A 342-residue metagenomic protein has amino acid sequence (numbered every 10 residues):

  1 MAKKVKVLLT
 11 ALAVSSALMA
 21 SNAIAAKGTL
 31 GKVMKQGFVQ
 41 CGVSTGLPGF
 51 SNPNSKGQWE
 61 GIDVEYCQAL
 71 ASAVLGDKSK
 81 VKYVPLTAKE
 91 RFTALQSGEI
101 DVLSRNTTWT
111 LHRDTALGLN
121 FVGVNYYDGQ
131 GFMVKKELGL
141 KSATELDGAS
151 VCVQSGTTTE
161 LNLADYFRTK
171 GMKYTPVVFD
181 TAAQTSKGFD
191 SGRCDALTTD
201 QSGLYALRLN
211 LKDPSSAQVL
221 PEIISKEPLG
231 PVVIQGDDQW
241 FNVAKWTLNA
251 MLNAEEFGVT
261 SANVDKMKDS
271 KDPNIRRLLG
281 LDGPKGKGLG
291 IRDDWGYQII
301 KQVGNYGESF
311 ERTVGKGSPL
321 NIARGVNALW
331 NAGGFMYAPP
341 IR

Functional and structural regions predicted by a protein language model:
L8-L18: Hydrophobic helical h-region of N-terminal Sec-dependent signal peptides in bacterial secretory/periplasmic proteins
L18-A25: Sec/Tat signal peptide C-region and signal peptidase I cleavage site
A25-S104, I291, Y306, L329 (+1 more regions): Extracytoplasmic small-molecule ligand-binding "clamshell" domains of the periplasmic binding protein/Venus flytrap
G28, V81-T93, L138, P176-S191: Short helix-initiation/N-cap motifs at beta->coil->alpha
Q40-G49, W59-V74, T108, D128-Q184: Bilobed "Venus flytrap"/periplasmic-binding protein-like clamshell domains and structurally analogous long
E65-Q68, S72-V74, K136-L140, T144 (+6 more regions): Extended ligand-binding regions for polar small-molecule ligands
Q68, S72, G76, K80-E145 (+2 more regions): Acidic, polar ligand-binding/catalytic clefts
L281-R342: C-terminal functional modules
